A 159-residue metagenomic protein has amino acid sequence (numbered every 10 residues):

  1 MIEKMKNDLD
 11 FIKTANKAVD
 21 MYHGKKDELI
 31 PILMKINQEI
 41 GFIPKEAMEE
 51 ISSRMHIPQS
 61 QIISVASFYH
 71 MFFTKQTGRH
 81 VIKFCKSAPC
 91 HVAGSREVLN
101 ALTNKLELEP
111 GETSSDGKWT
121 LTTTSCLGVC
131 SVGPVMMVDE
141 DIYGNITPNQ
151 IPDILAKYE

Functional and structural regions predicted by a protein language model:
M1-E159: Signature of N-terminal electron-transfer/Fe-S-associated modules in redox systems
